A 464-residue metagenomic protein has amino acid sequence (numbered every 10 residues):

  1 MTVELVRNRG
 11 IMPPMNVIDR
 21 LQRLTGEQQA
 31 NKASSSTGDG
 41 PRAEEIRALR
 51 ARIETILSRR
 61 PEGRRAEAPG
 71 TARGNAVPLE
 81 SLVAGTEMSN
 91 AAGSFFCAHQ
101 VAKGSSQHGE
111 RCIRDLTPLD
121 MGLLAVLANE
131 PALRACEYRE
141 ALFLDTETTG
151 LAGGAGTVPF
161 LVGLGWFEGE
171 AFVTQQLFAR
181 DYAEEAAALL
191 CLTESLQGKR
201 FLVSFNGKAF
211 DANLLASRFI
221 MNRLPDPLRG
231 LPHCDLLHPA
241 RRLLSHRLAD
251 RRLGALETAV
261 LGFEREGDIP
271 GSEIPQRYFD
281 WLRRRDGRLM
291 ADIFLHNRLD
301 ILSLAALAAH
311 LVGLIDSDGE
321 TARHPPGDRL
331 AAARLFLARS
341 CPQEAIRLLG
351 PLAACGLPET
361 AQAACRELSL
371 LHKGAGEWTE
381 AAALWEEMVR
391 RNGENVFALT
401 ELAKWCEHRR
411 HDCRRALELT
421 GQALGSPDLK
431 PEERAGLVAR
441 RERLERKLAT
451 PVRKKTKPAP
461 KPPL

Functional and structural regions predicted by a protein language model:
G10-Y138: N-terminal accessory regions of nucleic-acid-interacting proteins
F172-A259: Conserved DEDDh/DEDDy metal-dependent 3′-5′ exonuclease domain
R242, L248-A322: Acidic, Mg2+-coordinating catalytic module of metal-dependent nucleases/exonucleases that use a two-metal-ion mechanism
A332, E367-L368, L402, A416 (+1 more regions): Structural register within alpha-helical repeat arrays
F336, H372, C406-E407, E445: Residue at a conserved register position within TPR or TPR-like alpha-solenoid repeats
R339, A375, R409-R410, L448: Structural motif corresponding to the intra-repeat A-B loop/turn of tetratricopeptide repeats
L357-E359, G393, D428: Short coil turns that delineate tetratricopeptide repeat
